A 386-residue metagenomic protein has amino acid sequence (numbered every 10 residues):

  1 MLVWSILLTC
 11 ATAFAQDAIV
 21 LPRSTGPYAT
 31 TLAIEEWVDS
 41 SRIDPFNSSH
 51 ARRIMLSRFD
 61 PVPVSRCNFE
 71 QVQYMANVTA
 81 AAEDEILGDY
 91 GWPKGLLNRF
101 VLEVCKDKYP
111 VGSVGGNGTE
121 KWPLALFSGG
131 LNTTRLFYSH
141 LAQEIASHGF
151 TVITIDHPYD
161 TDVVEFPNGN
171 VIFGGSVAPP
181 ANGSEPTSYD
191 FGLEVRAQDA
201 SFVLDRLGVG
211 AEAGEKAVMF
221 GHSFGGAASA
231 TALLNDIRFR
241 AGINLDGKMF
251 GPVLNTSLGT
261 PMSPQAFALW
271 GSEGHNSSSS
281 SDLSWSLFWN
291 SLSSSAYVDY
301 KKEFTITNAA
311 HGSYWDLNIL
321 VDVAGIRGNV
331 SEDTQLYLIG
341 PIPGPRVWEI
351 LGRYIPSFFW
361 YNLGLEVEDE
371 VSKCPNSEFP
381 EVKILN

Functional and structural regions predicted by a protein language model:
M1-A15: Fungal secretory targeting signals
F14-A125, Y337-G344, I355, G364: Domain-level recognition of soluble alpha/beta enzyme cores, biased toward histidine phosphatases/phosphomutases
D17, N308-H311, L317-N386: Alpha/beta-hydrolase-fold serine-hydrolase catalytic core, especially in secreted/extracellular enzymes
V72-P93, L97, L136-N182, T307: Active-site machinery of serine-nucleophile hydrolases
R99-E165, G251, H275-S279: Short substrate-entry loop that stabilizes the transition state in hydrolases
G116-N117, R240-Y314: The feature captures the conserved acid-bearing segment of alpha/beta-hydrolase catalytic domains
Y159, E165-A211: Alpha/beta-hydrolase active-site loop
V203-P261: Primarily recognizes the serine-hydrolase "nucleophile elbow" in alpha/beta-hydrolase and SGNH/GDSL folds
